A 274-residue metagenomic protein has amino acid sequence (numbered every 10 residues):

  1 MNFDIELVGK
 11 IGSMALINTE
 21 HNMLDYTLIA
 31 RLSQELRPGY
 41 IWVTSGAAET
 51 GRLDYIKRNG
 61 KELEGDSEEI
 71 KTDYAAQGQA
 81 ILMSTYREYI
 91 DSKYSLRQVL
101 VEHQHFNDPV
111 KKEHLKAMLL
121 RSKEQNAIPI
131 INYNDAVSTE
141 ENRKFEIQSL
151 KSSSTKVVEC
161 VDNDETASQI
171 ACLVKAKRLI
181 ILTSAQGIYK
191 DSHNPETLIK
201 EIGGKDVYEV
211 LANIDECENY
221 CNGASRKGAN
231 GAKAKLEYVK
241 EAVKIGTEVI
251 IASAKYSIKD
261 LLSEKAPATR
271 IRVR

Functional and structural regions predicted by a protein language model:
M1-R274: C-terminal catalytic "cap/lid" subdomain
